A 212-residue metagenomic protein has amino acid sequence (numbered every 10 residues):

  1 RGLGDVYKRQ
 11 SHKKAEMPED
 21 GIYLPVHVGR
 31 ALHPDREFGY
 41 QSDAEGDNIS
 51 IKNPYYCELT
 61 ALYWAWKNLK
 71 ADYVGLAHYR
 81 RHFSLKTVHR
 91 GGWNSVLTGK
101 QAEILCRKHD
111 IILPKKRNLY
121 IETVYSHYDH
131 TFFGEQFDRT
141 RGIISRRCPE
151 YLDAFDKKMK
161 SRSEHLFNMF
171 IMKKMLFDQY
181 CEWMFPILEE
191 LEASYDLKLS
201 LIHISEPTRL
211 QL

Functional and structural regions predicted by a protein language model:
G2-Y7, I202-L212: Single conserved hydrophobic/aromatic residue that forms the stacking wall/gate of nucleotide- or nucleobase-binding
D5-K13, P25-V28: Short, hydrophobic/glycine-enriched beta-strand segments
K14-D20, P34: Short N-terminal binding/cap micro-motifs at the start of the first secondary-structure element
V28-Y63: Active-site-proximal specificity loops/subdomain of glycosyltransferases
V74-L76: Short aromatic/hydrophobic "clamp" motif used to bind/position activated sugar donors
H78-R81: Short acidic donor-binding/metal-coordinating loop in glycosyltransferase active sites
K86-F133: Conserved donor-nucleotide/metal-binding helix-loop-beta segment in metal-dependent transferases, i.e., the alpha-helix
T140-S205, R209: Catalytic core and acceptor-binding pocket of nucleotide-sugar-dependent glycosyltransferases
